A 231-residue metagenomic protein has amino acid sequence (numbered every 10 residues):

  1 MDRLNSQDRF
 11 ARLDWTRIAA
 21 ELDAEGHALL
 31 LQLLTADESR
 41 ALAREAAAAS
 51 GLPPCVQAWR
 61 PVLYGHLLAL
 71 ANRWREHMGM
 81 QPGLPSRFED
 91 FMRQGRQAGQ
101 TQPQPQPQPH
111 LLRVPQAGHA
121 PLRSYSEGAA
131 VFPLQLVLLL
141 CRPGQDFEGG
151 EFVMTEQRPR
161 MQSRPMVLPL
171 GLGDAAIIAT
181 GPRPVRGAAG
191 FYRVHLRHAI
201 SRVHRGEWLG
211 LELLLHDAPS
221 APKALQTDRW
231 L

Functional and structural regions predicted by a protein language model:
M1-L231: Fe(II)/2-oxoglutarate oxygenase catalytic core
